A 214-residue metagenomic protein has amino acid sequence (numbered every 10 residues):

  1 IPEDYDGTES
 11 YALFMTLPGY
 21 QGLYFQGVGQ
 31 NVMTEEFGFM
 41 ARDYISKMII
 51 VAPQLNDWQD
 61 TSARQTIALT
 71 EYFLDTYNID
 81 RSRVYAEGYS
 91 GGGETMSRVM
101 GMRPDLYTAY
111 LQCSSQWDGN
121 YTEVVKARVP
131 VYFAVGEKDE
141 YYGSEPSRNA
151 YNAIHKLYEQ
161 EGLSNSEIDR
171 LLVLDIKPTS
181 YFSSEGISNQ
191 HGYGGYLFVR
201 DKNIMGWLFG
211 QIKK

Functional and structural regions predicted by a protein language model:
I1-A12, E87, E94, V99 (+2 more regions): A domain-start/cap signature at the N-terminus of enzymes
D4-E9, W58-S90: Gly/Ser-rich "nucleophile elbow"/oxyanion-hole loop immediately N-terminal to the catalytic nucleophile in hydrolases
Y11-I67: Active-site machinery of serine-nucleophile hydrolases
G19-L23, L55-D60, S90-E94, S115-G119 (+2 more regions): Solvent-exposed loop/turn segments at secondary-structure junctions within structured extracellular/periplasmic domains
G29-Q30, Y142-Q160: Short alpha-helix in the alpha/beta-hydrolase fold that links the catalytic acid
S46, V125-V131: Short, proline-enriched alpha-helix->beta-strand connector loops that line the catalytic pocket of alpha/beta-hydrolase
D75-T76, S82-K126: Primarily recognizes the serine-hydrolase "nucleophile elbow" in alpha/beta-hydrolase and SGNH/GDSL folds
A134, K138-E140, L157-K214: C-terminal catalytic histidine-bearing segment of alpha/beta-hydrolase fold enzymes
